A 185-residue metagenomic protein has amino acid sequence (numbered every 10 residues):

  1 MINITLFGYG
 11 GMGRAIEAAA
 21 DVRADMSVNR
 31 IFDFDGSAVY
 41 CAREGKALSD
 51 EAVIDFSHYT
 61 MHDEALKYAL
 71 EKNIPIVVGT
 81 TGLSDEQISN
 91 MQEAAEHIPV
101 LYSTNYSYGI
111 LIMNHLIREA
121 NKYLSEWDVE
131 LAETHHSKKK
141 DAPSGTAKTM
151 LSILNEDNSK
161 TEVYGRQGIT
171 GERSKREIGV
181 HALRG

Functional and structural regions predicted by a protein language model:
N3-F7, G11-A47, S125-G185: C-terminal substrate-binding/catalytic lobe of Rossmann-fold NAD(P)-dependent oxidoreductases
F7, F56-S57, G79-T80, S103: Structural motif
V28-N29, N73-T80, P99-L101: Short hydrophobic/aromatic-enriched beta-strand-loop microsegments
F34-S37, T81-S84, N105-Y106: Short, acidic/turn-prone active-site loops that include or flank metal/cofactor- and phosphate-binding residues
S49-E71, G82-Q87: Beta-loop-alpha module in the N-terminal Rossmann-like domain of NAD(P)-dependent dehydrogenases, especially those
K67, T80-L101, L111, H115-A120: Rossmann-fold NAD(P)-binding glycine/threonine-rich loop
P75, N90-S107, L124-A132: Rossmann-fold dehydrogenase core element
